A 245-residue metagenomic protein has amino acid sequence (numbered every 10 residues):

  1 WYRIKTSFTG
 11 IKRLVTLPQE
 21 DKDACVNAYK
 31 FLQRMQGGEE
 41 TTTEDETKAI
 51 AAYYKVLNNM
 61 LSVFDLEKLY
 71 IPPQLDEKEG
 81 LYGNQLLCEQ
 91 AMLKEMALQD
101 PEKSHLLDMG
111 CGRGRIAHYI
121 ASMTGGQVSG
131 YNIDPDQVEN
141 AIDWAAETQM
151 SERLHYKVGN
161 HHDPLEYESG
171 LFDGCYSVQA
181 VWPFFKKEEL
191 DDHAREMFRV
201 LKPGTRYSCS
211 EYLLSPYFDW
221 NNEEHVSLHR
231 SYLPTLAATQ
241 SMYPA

Functional and structural regions predicted by a protein language model:
W1-V63: N-terminal auxiliary segments of SAM/dcSAM-dependent transferases
E79-E102: Conserved alpha-helix/loop element of class I SAM-dependent methyltransferases that forms part of the SAM/SAH-binding
H105-L107, A117-D163: Class I SAM-dependent methyltransferase SAM/SAH-binding core
G110-G114: Class I SAM-dependent methyltransferase "Motif I" SAM/SAH-binding loop
D163-C175: A short acidic, Gly/Pro-enriched loop at the edge of an enzyme's catalytic core that lines a small-molecule cofactor
D173-E188: A short SAM/SAH-binding and catalytic strip from SAM-dependent methyltransferases
D191-R206: A short glycine-rich, Lys/Arg-flanked "PGG" loop and its adjoining helix->strand segment in the class I
C209-A237: Short, glycine-/aromatic-enriched active-site segment of Class I SAM-dependent methyltransferases
